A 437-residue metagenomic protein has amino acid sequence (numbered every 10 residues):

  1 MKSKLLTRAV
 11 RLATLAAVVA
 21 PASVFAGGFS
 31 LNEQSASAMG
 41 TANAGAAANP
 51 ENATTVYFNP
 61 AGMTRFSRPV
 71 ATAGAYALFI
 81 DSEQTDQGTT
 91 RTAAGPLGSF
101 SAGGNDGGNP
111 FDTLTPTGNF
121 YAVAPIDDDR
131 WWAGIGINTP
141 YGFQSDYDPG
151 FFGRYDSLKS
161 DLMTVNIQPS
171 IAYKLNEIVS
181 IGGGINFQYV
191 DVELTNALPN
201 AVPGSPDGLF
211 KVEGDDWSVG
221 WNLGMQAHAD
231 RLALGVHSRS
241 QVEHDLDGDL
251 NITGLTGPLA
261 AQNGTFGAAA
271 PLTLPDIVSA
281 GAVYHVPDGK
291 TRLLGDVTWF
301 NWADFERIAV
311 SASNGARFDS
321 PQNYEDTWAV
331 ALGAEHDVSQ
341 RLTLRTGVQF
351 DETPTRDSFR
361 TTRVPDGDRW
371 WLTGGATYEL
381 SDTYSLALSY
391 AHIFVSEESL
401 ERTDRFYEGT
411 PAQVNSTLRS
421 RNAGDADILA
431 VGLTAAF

Functional and structural regions predicted by a protein language model:
M1-A26: Gram-negative bacterial Sec-dependent N-terminal signal peptides
T7-V10, F58, A334: Residue-level micro-sites within transmembrane alpha helices that shape and flank functional polar/acidic positions
F25-A38, A42, A94-G98, L114-F437: Outer-membrane beta-barrel porins/channels
N49-F58, T64-Y147: Outer-membrane beta-barrel translocator/receptor signature
F58-N59, T417: Short structured motifs
